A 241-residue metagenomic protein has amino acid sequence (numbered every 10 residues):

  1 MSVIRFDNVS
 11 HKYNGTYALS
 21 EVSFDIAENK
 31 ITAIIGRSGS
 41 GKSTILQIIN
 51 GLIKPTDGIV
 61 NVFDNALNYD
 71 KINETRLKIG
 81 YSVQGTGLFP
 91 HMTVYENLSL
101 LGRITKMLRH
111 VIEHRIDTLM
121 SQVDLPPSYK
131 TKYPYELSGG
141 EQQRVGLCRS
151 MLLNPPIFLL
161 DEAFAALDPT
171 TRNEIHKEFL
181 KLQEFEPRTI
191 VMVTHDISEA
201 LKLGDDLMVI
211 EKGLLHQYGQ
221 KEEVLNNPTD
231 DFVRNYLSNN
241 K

Functional and structural regions predicted by a protein language model:
I35-R37: The feature captures the beta-strand-to-loop junction immediately N-terminal to the Walker
N50: Helix-to-loop junction immediately C-terminal to a conserved catalytic motif
G58-L67, T75: Conserved ABC transporter NBD signature motif
H110-S128, K181: Conserved ABC ATPase "signature" region
Y133-L137, E141: Conserved ABC ATPase signature
K212-G213: Conserved ABC ATPase "signature" C-loop
Y218-G219, N227: ABC ATPase "signature
